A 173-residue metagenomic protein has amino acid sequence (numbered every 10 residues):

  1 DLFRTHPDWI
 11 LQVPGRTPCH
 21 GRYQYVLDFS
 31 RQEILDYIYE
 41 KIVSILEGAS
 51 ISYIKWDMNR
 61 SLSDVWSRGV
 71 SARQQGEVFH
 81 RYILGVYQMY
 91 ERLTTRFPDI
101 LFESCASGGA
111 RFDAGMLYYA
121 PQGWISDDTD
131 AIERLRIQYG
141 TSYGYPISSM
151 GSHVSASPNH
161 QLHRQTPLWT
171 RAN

Functional and structural regions predicted by a protein language model:
L2-D36, E40, H80-N173: Glycan-recognition surfaces
Y37-A72: Active-site groove signature of glycoside hydrolases
V70-G76, I100: Short acidic, glycine/proline-enriched helix-loop-strand junctions
